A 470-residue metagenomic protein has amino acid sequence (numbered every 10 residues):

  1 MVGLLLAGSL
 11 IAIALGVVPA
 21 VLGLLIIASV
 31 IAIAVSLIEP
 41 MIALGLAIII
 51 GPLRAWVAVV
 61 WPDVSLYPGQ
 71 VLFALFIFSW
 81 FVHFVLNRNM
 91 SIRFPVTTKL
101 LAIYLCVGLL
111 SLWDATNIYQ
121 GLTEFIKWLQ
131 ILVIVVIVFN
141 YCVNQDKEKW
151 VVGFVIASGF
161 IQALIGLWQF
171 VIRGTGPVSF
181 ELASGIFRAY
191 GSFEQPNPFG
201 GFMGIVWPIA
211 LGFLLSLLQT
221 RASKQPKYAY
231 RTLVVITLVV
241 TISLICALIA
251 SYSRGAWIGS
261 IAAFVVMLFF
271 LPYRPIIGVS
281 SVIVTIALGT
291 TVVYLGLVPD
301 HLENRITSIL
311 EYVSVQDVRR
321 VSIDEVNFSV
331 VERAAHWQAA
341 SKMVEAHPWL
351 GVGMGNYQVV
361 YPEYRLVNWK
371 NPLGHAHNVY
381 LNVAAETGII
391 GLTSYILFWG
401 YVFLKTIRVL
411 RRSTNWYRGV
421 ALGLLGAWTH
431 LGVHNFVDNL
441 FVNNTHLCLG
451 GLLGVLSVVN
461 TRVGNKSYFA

Functional and structural regions predicted by a protein language model:
M1-L10, A28-V35, I77-W80, A102-W113 (+11 more regions): Alpha-helical transmembrane segments of multi-pass inner-membrane proteins
V2-L25, P62-L75, G200, V383-G400: Membrane-interface anchor segments at the N-terminal boundary of transmembrane helices in multi-pass membrane enzymes
A14-V17, L164, F170-R173, L248-Y252 (+5 more regions): A membrane-periplasm/extracellular boundary helix in multi-pass inner-membrane enzymes that assemble envelope glycans
A14-V18, V60-D63, W113-T123, C246-S251 (+1 more regions): Membrane-interface helix caps and helix-loop-helix hairpins in membrane proteins
A34-E124, L129, G426: N-terminal hydrophobic segments of proteins, predominantly signal-anchor/transmembrane helices of inner/organellar
L66-V71, N197, A256-G259, L440-G451: Loop-to-transmembrane alpha-helix initiation sites
V178, F187, I323-Q338, K342-T387: Long extracytoplasmic/lumenal interhelical loops at the membrane interface of multi-pass membrane proteins
L217, R412-V420, N435-D438, G450-A470: A juxtamembrane structural motif centered on a specific transmembrane helix
